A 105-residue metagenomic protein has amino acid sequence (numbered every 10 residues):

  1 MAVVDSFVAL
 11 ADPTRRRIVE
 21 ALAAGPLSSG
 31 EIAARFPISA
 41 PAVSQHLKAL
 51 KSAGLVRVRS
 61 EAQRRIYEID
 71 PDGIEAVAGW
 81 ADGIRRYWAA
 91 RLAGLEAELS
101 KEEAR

Functional and structural regions predicted by a protein language model:
M1-A2, E75-R105: Amphipathic alpha-helical dimerization/coiled-coil segments that flank or bridge DNA-binding/regulatory modules
A2-P41, R64-E75, G79: N-terminal helix-turn-helix DNA-binding core of bacterial DNA-binding proteins
S29-G30, V56, S100-A104: Charge-dense, helix-prone N-terminal extensions
A34, Q45, K51-S52: Alpha-helical residues within the helix-turn-helix
K51-E68: Beta-hairpin "wing" of winged helix-turn-helix
